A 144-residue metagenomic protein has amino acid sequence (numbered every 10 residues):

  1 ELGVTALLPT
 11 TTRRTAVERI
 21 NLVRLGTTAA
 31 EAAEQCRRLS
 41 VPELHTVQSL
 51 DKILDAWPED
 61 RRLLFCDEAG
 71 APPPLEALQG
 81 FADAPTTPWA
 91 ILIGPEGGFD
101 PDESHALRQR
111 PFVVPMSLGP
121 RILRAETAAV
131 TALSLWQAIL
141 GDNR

Functional and structural regions predicted by a protein language model:
E1, E31-E34, E68, E96 (+2 more regions): Acidic-residue sensor for enzyme active/binding pockets
E1-F65: RNA substrate-binding interface of SAM-dependent RNA methyltransferases
E18, P42, E96, R121 (+1 more regions): Glycine- and other small-residue-rich loops at beta-strand/loop junctions that grip anionic moieties
V23-T28, A82, L133-L135: Short, hinge-like loop/turn segments at secondary-structure boundaries
Q48-L54, A71-P73, I122-L123: A short acidic, often aromatic-flanked loop/helix-cap motif at beta-alpha or helix-coil junctions that lines enzyme
W57, W89-A90, W136: Tryptophan-centric aromatic hotspots in well-structured domains and transmembrane helices
L63-A106, F112-S117: Active-site/ligand-binding-proximal alpha/beta "capping" segment
P101-R144: Structured adenosyl-cofactor binding patch, chiefly the S-adenosyl-L-methionine
